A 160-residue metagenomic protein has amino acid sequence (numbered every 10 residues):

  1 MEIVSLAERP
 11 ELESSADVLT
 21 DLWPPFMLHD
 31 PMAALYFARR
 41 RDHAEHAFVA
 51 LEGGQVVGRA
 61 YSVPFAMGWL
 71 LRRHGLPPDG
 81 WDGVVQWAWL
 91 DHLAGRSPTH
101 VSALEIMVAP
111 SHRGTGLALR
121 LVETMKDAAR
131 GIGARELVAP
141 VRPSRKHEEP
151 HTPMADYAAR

Functional and structural regions predicted by a protein language model:
M1-P78: Short amphipathic alpha-helix that is part of the acyltransferase structural core
L19, E105-M107: Short, histidine-centered active-site or binding-site loop motifs used for metal coordination, general acid-base
F26-M27, H43-V49, R130, V138-R160: Extended, composition-driven regions rather than compact fold-specific motifs
V49, V56, A60, S102 (+1 more regions): A structural signal for short, well-ordered beta-strand segments and their strand-loop junctions that often border
V63-E105, P143-R160: Conserved acyl-donor/pantetheine-binding loop and adjacent beta-alpha core of acyl/acetyltransferases and related
A109-S111: Active-site acidic-Proline motif in GNAT/NAT acetyltransferases
G114-G131, E136-A139: Conserved acetyl-CoA-binding loop-helix of GNAT-fold acetyltransferases
